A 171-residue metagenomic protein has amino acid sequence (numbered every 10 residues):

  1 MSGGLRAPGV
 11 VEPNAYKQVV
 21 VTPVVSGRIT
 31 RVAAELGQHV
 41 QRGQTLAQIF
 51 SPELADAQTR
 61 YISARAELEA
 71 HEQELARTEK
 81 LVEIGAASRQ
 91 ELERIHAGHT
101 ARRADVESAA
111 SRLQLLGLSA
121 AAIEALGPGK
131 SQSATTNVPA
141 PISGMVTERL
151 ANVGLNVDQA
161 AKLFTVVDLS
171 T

Functional and structural regions predicted by a protein language model:
M1-R31, H39-T171: Periplasmic scaffold and linker elements that assemble and bridge Gram-negative envelope complexes
